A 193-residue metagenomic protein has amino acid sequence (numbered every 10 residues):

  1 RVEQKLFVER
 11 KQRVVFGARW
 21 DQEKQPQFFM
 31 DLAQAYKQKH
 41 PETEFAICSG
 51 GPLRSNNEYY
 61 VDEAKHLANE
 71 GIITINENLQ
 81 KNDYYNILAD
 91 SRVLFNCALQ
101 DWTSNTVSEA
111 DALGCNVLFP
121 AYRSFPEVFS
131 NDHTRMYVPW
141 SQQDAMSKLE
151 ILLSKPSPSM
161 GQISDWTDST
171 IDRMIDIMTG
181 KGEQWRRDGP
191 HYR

Functional and structural regions predicted by a protein language model:
E3-K24, M30-A33, A46: Conserved donor-binding/catalytic core segment of Leloir-type glycosyltransferases
E58-L79: Nucleotide-activated donor-binding/catalytic signature segment of Leloir-type glycosyltransferases, i.e., the conserved
Y85, V107-A112, P126-E127: Short alpha-helical segment that forms part of, or immediately flanks, the ligand-binding pocket in carbohydrate-active
N86-S91: Short alpha-helical donor nucleotide-sugar binding micro-motif in glycosyltransferases
A98-Q100: Aromatic "clamp/platform" in nucleotide-sugar-dependent glycosyltransferases that forms part of the donor/acceptor
N116-F119: Short hydrophobic beta-strand element within catalytic cores of glycosyltransferases and related nucleotide-activated
P126-I151: Change "using UDP/GDP/dTDP sugars" to "using nucleotide sugars
S154-R193: A charged, aromatic-enriched C-terminal amphipathic alpha-helix characteristic of glycosyltransferases across folds
